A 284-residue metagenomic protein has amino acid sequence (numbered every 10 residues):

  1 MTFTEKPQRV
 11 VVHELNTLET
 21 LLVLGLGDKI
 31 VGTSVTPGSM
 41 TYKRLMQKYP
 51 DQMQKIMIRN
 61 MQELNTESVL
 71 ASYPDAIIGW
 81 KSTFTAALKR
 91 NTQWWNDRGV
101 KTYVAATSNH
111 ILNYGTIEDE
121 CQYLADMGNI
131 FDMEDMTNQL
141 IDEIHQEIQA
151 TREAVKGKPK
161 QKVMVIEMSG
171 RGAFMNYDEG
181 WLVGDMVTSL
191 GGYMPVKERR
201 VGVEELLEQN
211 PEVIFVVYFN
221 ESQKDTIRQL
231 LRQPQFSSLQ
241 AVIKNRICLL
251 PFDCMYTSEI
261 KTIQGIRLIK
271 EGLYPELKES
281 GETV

Functional and structural regions predicted by a protein language model:
M1-T20, N129-V165, Q209-N210, Y218 (+1 more regions): Bacterial Sec-exported substrate-binding components of ABC uptake systems
V11-H13, V31-S34, A76-W80, T102-A105 (+4 more regions): Structural recognition of the beta-strand scaffold that forms the well-ordered cores of secreted hydrolase catalytic
E14-S72, A76, W80-S82, P195: A short, structured surface patch at a secondary-structure boundary
T17-T20, L26, N65, N91 (+11 more regions): Stable alpha-helical elements in mature extracytoplasmic
D28, D97-K101, V242-N245: A short helix->loop->beta-strand "cap" motif at the edges of active sites that frequently abuts
T36-S39, R59-N60, F174-V201: Alpha-helical, coiled-coil/dimerization segments enriched in small aliphatic residues
S39-T41, K81-R90, V100-D126, K160-L182: Extracytoplasmic ligand-binding site segments that recognize negatively charged/polar headgroups
Y114-N129, N138, V216-V284: Structured C-terminal subdomain patch of bacterial secreted/periplasmic proteins
